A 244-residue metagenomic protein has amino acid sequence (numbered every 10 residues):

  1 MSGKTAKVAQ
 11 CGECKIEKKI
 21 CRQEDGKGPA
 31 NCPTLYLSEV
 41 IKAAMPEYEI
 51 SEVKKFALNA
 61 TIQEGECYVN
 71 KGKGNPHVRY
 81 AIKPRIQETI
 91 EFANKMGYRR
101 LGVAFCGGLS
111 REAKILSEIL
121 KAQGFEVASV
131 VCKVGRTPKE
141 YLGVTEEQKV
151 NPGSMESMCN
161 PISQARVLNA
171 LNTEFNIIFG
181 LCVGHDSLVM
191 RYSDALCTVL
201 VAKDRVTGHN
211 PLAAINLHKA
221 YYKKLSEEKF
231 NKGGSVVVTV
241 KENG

Functional and structural regions predicted by a protein language model:
M1-G244: An N-terminal assembly and electron-transfer interface module characteristic of large anaerobic redox and radical
